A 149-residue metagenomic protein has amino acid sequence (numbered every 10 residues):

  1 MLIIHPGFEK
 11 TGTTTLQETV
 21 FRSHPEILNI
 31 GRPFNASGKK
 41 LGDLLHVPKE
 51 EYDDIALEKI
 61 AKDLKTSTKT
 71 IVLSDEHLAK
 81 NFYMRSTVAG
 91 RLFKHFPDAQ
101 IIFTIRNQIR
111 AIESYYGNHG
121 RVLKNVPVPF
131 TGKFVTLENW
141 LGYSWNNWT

Functional and structural regions predicted by a protein language model:
M1, L73, R85-S86, T136: Generic alpha-helix detector with strongest preference for long hydrophobic helices that associate with membranes
M1-A79, A99, V122-N125, P129: PAPS-dependent sulfotransferase catalytic core
P25-N29, Y83, A89-T149: PAPS-dependent sulfotransferase catalytic domain
E58, V88-A89: A generic local structural motif
